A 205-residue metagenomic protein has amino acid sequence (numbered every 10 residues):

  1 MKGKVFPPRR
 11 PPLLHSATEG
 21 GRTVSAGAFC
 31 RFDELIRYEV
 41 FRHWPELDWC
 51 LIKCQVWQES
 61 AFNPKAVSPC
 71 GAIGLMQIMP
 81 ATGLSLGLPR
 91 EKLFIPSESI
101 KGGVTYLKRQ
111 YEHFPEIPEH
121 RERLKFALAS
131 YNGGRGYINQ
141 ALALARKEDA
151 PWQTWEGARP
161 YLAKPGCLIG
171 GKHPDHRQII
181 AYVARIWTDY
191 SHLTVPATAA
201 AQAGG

Functional and structural regions predicted by a protein language model:
M1-A17, T23-F29, A81-T105, R109-G205: Non-catalytic cell-wall polysaccharide-engagement segments
I36-R37: N-terminal post-signal-peptidase region of extra-cytosolic proteins
V40-L47: Short, charged helix-capping/linker segments at alpha-helix termini
L47-C54, I73, R121-A129: Alpha-helical scaffolds flanking conserved acidic
C50-L51, G74-A81, G102: Generic alpha-helical secondary structure signal
V67-I73, M79-T82, L86: Active-site cradle of extracellular carbohydrate-active enzymes
